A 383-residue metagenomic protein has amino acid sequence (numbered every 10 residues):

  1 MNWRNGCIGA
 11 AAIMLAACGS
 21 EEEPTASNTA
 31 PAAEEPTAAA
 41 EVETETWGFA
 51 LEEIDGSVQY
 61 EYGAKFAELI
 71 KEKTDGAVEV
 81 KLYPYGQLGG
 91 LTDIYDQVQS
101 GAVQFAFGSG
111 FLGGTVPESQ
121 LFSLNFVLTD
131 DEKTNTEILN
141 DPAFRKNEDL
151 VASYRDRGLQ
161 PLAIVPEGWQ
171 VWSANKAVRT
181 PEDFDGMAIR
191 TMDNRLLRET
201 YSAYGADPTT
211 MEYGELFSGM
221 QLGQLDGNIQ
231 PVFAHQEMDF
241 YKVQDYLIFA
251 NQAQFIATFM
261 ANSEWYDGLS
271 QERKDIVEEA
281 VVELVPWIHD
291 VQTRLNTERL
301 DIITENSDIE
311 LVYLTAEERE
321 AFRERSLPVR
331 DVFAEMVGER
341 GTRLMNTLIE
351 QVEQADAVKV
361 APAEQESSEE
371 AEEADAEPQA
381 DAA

Functional and structural regions predicted by a protein language model:
M1-C7: Bacterial N-terminal signal peptides that target proteins for export
G9-A12: Hydrophobic helical h-region of N-terminal Sec-dependent signal peptides in bacterial secretory/periplasmic proteins
M14-A17: C-terminal motif of bacterial Sec signal peptides marking the signal peptidase cleavage site
G19-N135, R157-A383: N-terminal secretory/targeting leader peptides
K133-V151: A gly/proline- and charged-residue-enriched helix-loop-helix capping module
